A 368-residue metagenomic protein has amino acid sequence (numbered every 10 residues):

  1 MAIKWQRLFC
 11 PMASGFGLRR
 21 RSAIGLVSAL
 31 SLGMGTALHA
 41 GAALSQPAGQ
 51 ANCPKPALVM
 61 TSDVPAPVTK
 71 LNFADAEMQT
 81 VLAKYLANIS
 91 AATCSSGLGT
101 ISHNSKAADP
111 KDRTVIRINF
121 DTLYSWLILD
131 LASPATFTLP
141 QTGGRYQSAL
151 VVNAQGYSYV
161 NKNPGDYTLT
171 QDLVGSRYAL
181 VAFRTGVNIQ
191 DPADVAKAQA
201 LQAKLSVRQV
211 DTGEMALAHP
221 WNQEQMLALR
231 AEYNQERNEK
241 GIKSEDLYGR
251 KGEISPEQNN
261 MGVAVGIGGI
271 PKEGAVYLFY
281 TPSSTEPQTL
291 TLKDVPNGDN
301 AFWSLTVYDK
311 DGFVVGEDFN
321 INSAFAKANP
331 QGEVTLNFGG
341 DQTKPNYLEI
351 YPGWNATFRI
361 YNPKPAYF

Functional and structural regions predicted by a protein language model:
M1-R19: N-terminal secretory signal peptides that target proteins for export/translocation
C10, G17, S31-G33, A42: Short, flexible coil/linker elements and helix-boundary hinge sites characteristic of intrinsically disordered
P11, A23-G25, N88, P363: General helical structural elements
G25-H39: Bacterial N-terminal signal peptides
A37-G49: Signal peptide processing junction and immediate N-terminal pro/mature segment of secreted/exported proteins
Q46-F368: A compositional/structural signature for long, glycine/proline-rich flexible linkers and loops on extracytoplasmic
